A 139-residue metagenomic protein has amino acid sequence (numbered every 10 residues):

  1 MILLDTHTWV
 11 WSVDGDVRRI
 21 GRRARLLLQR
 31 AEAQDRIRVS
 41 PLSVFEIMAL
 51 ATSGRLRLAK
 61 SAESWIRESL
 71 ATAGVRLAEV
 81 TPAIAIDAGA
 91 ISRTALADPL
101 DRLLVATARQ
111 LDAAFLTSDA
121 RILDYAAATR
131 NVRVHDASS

Functional and structural regions predicted by a protein language model:
M1, V105-S139: Acidic, PIN/NYN-like endoribonuclease modules and their adjacent C-terminal/linker elements
M1-V39, S53-E68, R133-S139: Short, well-structured N-terminal submotif of metal-dependent ribonuclease cores
T8, S43-V44, I84, L104 (+1 more regions): Alpha-helix capping/helix-boundary segments
Q34-I37, T72-R76, Q110-A114: Short active-site oxyanion
S40, V80, L100, S118: Replace "coordinates the UDP/GDP/TDP-sugar" with "coordinates nucleotide-activated sugar donors
P41, I66-R93: Acidic catalytic patch
L96: Aromatic "clamp/platform" in nucleotide-sugar-dependent glycosyltransferases that forms part of the donor/acceptor
